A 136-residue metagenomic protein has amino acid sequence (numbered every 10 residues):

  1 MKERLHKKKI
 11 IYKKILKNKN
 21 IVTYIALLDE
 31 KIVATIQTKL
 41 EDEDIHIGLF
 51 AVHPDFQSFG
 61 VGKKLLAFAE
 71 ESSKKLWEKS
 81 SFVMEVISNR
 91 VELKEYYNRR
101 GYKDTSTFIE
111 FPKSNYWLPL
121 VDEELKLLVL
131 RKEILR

Functional and structural regions predicted by a protein language model:
M1-K14: Conserved GNAT-fold acetyl-CoA-binding loop/helix
I15, S80-E95, R99-R136: C-terminal "cap" of GNAT-fold acetyltransferases
V22-I25, K74, M84, L128: Hydrophobic beta-strand residues of extracellular immunoglobulin-like
T23-I25, K31-K39, H46-A51: Conserved beta-strand in the GNAT
A26, F56, G60-F68: Conserved acetyl-CoA pyrophosphate-binding loop and the N-cap/start of the following alpha-helix in GNAT-like
K39-F50, Q57, L76-S80: A conserved beta-turn-beta hairpin within the catalytic core of GNAT-like acetyltransferases that forms part
H53-D55, F59, S88-N89: Active-site acidic-Proline motif in GNAT/NAT acetyltransferases
K64-S81, K103: Conserved acyl-CoA
